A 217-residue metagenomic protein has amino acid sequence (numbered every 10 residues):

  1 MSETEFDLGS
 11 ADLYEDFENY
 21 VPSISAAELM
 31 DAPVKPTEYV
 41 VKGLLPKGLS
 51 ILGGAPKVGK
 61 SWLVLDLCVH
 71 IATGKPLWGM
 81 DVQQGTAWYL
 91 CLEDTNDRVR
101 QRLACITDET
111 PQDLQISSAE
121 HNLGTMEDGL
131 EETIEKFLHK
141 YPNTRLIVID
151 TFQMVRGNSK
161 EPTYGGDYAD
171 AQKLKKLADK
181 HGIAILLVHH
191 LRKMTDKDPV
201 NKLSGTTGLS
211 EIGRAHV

Functional and structural regions predicted by a protein language model:
M1-V21: Short, small/acidic-rich helices and loops at N termini and domain boundaries of DNA replication/processing enzymes
F17-Y20, A27, V34-P36, V40-V41 (+2 more regions): Conserved inter-motif catalytic segment of the P-loop NTP-binding fold
P36-Y39, I51-G53, K57, S61-W62 (+3 more regions): Phosphate-binding/switch region of NTP-binding enzymes
P46-S50, G85: Pre-Walker A (Motif I) flank of P-loop NTPase domains
L63, L67: Hydrophobic positions on the alpha1 helix immediately C-terminal to the Walker A/P-loop
A72: Gly/Ala-rich phosphate-binding loop of Rossmann-like dinucleotide-binding domains, activating on the conserved
